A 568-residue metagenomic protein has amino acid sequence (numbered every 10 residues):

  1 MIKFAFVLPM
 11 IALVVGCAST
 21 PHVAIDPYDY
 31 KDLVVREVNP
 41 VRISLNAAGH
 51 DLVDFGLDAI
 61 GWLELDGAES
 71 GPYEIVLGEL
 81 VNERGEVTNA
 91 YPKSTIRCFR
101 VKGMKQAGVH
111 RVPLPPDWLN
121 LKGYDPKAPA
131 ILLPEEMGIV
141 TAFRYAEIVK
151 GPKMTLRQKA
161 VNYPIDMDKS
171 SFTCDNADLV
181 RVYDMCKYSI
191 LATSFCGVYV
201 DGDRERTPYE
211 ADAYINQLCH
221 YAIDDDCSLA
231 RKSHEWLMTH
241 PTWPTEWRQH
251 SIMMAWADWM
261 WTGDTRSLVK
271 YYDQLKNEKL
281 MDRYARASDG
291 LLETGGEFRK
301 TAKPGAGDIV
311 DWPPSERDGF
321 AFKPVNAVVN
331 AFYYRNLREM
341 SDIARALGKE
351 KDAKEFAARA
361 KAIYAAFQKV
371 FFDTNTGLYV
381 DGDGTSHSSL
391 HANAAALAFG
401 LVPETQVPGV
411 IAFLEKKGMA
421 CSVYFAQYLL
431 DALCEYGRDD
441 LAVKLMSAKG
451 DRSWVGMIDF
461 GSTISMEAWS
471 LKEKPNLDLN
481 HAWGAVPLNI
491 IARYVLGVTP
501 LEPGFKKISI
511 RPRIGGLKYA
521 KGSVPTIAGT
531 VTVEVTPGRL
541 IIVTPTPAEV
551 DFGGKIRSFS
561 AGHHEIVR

Functional and structural regions predicted by a protein language model:
M1-F6: Bacterial N-terminal signal peptides that target proteins for export
V15-G16: C-terminal motif of bacterial Sec signal peptides marking the signal peptidase cleavage site
S19-C196, D212, S228-L229, R266: Extracellular/oxidizing-compartment recognition motifs
I25-E37, R84, A357-A358, A365 (+1 more regions): Non-catalytic C-terminal accessory modules of carbohydrate-active enzymes
K153-L229, E246-H250, W261-V329, L347-A394 (+1 more regions): Active-site acid/base region of carbohydrate-active enzymes
I215-D224, S251-S267, F332-E350, A394-E404 (+2 more regions): Well-ordered alpha-helical scaffold segments within catalytic/enzyme domains
M238-T242, D383-G384, A412-A420, A448-R452: Solenoid-like repeat scaffolds
G307-K323, G377-G382, I411-K417, F425-L430 (+2 more regions): Short beta-alpha connecting loops at secondary-structure transitions that line or flank enzyme active sites
